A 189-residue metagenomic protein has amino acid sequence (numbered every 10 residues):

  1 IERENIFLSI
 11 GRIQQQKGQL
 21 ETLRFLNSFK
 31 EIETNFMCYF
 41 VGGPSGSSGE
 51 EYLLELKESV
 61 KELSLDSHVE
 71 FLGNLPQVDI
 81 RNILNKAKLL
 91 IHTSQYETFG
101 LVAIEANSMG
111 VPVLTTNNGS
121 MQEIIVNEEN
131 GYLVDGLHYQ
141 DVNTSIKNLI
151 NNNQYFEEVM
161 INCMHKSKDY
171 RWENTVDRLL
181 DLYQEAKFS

Functional and structural regions predicted by a protein language model:
I1-K17, L23-L26, Y39-V41: Conserved donor-binding/catalytic core segment of Leloir-type glycosyltransferases
I10, M37-K57: Glycosyltransferase donor-sugar binding loop
L53-L75: Nucleotide-activated donor-binding/catalytic signature segment of Leloir-type glycosyltransferases, i.e., the conserved
N74-L75, N82-A87: Short alpha-helical donor nucleotide-sugar binding micro-motif in glycosyltransferases
Q95: Aromatic "clamp/platform" in nucleotide-sugar-dependent glycosyltransferases that forms part of the donor/acceptor
A103, P112-T115, I125: Short hydrophobic beta-strand element within catalytic cores of glycosyltransferases and related nucleotide-activated
N127-E128, Y132-Y139, N148-N153: Conserved acidic donor-binding segment of nucleotide-sugar-dependent glycosyltransferases
D141, N148, Y155-D169, D181: A short, well-ordered alpha-helix in the C-terminal region of glycosyltransferases
